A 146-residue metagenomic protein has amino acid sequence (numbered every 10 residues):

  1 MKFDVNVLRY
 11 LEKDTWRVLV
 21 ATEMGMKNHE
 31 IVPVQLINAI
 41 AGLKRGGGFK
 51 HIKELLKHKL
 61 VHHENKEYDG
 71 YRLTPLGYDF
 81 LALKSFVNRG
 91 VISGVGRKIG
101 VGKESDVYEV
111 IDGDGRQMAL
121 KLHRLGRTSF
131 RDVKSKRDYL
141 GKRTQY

Functional and structural regions predicted by a protein language model:
M1-L19, K44-G47: Short alpha-helical segments that sit at the start of domains
K2-N6, G46-K50, K57-H62, D79-Y146: Conserved ATP-binding subdomain of kinase catalytic cores across diverse folds
Y10-L11, L73, I99: Alpha-helical hairpin
L11-I40: Short amphipathic alpha-helical interface segments
K13, V32, L43, G47-K50 (+2 more regions): Generic alpha-helix structural propensity
W16, H29, A39, F49-L56 (+2 more regions): Long, low-complexity intrinsically disordered regions enriched in Ser/Thr/Pro/Gly
N65-A82: Accessory beta->alpha helical hairpin/"wing" motif in late/C-terminal subdomains of nucleic-acid enzymes
